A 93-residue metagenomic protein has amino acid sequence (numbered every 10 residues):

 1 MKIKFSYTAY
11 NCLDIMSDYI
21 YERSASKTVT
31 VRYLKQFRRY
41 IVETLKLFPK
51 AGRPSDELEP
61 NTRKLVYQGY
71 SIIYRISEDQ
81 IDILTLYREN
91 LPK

Functional and structural regions predicted by a protein language model:
K2-L58: Basic, Lys/Arg-enriched alpha-helical interface segments
S24, T28, R63, Y67-S71 (+1 more regions): Enriched for short, Lys/Arg-rich terminal
